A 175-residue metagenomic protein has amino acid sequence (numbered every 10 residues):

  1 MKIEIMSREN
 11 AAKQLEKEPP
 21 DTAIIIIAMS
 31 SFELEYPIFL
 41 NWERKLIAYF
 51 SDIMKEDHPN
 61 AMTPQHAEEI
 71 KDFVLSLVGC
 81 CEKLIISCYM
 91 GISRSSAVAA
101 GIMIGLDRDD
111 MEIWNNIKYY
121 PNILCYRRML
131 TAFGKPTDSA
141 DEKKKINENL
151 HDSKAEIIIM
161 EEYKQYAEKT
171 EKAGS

Functional and structural regions predicted by a protein language model:
M1-K45: Glycine-rich, flexible N-terminal cofactor/catalytic loop recognition
S7-N10, D52, M90: Short, flexible loop/turn elements at secondary-structure junctions
A28-D52, C80-C81, K154-A155, I159 (+1 more regions): Long, contiguous secondary-structure blocks with strong helical propensity
S30, Y89-I92, I117-P121: Short beta-alpha junction loops
E33-L34, E56, S93-A97: Short catalytic/ligand-binding loop motif for oxyanion handling, primarily in non-cytosolic enzymes, centered on
L46-I85, Y119: Helix-loop module immediately N-terminal to the HCX5R catalytic loop in PTP-like cysteine phosphatase domains
L75-K83, I102-S175: PTP/DSP superfamily signal
L84-A100: A phosphate-binding catalytic loop at a beta-strand-loop-alpha-helix junction that coordinates phosphoryl groups
